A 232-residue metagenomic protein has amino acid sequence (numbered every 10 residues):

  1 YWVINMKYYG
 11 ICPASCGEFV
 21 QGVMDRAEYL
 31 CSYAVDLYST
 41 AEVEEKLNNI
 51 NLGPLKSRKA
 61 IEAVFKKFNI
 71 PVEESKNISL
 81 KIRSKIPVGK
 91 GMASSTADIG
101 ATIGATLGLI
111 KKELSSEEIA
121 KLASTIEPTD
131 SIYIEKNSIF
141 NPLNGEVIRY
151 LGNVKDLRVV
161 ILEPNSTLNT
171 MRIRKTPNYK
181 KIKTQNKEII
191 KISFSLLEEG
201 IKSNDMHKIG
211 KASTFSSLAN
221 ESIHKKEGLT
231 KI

Functional and structural regions predicted by a protein language model:
W2-K90: ATP-binding N-lobe of GHMP and related small-molecule kinases
E44-N49, G108, N165-T167: Short loop segments at secondary-structure junctions
G53-A60, D98, S115-E118, G228: Short amphipathic alpha-helical segments
K56, T96-A101, E188-I190: Short acidic alpha-helix initiation/capping motifs at coil-to-helix transition points, especially at protein N-termini
E62, K66, I103-K111, E199: Short glycine/serine- and small hydrophobic-enriched flexible loop segments
I70-N77, T106-L122: Phosphate-handling active-site elements
K90-L114, I132: DPxDG-like acidic metal-binding loop motif
S115-I232: ATP-dependent small-molecule kinase catalytic core of the GHMP/sugar-kinase superfamily and closely related
